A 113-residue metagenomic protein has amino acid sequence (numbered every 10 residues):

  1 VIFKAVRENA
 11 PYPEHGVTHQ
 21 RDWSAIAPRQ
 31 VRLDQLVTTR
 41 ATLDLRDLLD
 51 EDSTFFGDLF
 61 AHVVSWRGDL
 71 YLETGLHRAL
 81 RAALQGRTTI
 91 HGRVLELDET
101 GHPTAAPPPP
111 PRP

Functional and structural regions predicted by a protein language model:
V1, V6, D34-T38, T88 (+1 more regions): Generic signature of intrinsically disordered, low-complexity, basic-rich segments and short cationic peptides
V1-S24: N-terminal leader/domain-start detector
G16-Y71, A83: Short alpha-helix boundary/capping and kink motifs at helix termini
F56-P110: A short, basic-hydrophobic beta/loop patch
P113: Feature 3881 marks metal-assisted phosphotransfer/nuclease machinery and their flanking interaction elements
